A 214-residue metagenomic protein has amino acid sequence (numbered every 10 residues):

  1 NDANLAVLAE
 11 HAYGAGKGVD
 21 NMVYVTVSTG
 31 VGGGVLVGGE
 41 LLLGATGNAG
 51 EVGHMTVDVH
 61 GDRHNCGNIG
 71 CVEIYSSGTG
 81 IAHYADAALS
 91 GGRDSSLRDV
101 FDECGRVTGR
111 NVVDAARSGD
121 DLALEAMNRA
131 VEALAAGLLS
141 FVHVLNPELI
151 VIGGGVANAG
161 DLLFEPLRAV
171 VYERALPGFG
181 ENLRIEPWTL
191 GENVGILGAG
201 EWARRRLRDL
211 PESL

Functional and structural regions predicted by a protein language model:
N1-N4, G109: Acidic catalytic patch
D2, S28, A199: Active-site glycine-centered loops adjacent to acidic/histidine catalytic or metal-binding residues that shape
A9-V19, L41, T56-L214: ATP-binding/phosphotransfer module of carbohydrate and carboxylate kinases, centering on a glycine-rich
A15, T29, V37: A gly/ser-rich beta-alpha-beta helix-loop segment of oxidoreductase catalytic cores
N21-T26, G32-G34, N65, V151: Short glycine-aspartate micro-motif
N48-E51: Structural signature of FAD isoalloxazine-binding scaffolds in flavoprotein oxidoreductases
